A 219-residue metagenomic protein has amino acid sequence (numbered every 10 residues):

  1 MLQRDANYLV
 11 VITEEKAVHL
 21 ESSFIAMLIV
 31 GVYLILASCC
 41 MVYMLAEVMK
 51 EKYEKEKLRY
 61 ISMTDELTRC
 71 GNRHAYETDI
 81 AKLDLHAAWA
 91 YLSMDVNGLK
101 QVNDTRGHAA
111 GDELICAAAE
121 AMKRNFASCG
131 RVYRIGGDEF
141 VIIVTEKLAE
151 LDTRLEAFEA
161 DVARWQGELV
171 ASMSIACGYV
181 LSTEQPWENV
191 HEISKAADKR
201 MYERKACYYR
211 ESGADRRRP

Functional and structural regions predicted by a protein language model:
M1-Y8: Extracytoplasmic
T13-E66, H74-L83: Signal-transducing coiled-coil linker helices
E15, D104, I143-K147, S182-T183: Residue-level recognition of strand-loop junctions within catalytic nucleotide-signaling folds
E56-T78, M94-H108, C116: Conserved nucleotide-binding and Mg2+-coordinating catalytic segments in signaling enzymes
K82, A110-C129: Active-site-proximal alpha-helical element of nucleotidyl cyclase-like catalytic domains and analogous helices
D104, H108, D152-E159, A163 (+2 more regions): Catalytic-core segments of nucleotide cyclases and related cyclic-nucleotide turnover enzymes
L114, V141-F158: Short helix/loop segment flanking the catalytic signature motif in cyclic-nucleotide metabolism enzymes
R131-R134: A short pre-motif secondary-structure segment
